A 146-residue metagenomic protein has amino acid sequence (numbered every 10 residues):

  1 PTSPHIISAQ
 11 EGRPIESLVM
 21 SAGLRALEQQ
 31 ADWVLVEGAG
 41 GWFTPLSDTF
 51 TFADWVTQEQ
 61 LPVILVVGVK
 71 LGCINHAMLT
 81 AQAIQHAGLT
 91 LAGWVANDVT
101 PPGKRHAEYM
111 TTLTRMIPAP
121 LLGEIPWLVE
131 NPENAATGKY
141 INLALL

Functional and structural regions predicted by a protein language model:
P1-F50, D54-T57, V69-Q82, P101 (+1 more regions): ATP-dependent carboxylate-amine ligase catalytic core
I6, P62-V63: A short, mixed-charge helix-start or loop-turn motif at secondary-structure junctions
L35-E37, I64-V66, V95: Structural motif
E59-P62, T90: Short glycine-/polar-rich loops that comprise or flank the Walker A/P-loop and associated switch/sensor motifs
A81-L146: C-terminal lobe/tail of nucleotide-utilizing enzymes
